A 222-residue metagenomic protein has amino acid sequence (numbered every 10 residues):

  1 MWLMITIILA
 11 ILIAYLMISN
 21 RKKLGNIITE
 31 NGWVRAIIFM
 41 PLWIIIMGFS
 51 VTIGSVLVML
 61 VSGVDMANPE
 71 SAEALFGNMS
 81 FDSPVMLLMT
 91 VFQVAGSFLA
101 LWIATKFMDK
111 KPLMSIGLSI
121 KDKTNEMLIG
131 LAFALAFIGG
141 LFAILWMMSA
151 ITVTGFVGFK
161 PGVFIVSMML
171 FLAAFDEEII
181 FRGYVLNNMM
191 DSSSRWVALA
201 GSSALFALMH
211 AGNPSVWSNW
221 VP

Functional and structural regions predicted by a protein language model:
M1-P112: N-terminal, membrane-interfacial amphipathic/helix-forming hydrophobic leader that caps and precedes the first
I27-G32, L75-M79, I116-D122, T154-P161 (+1 more regions): Helix-boundary and loop/linker segments of multi-pass membrane transporters
A36-P41, L87-V91, M127-A132, V163-F164 (+2 more regions): Hydrophobic alpha-helical transmembrane segments
F107-K110, L141-T154: Transmembrane alpha-helix boundary signature
L131-I144, L170-F171, F175: Mid-bilayer segments of alpha-helical transmembrane spans in multi-pass integral membrane proteins that mediate
I138-L141, R195-A211, P222: Small-polar-interrupted transmembrane alpha-helices in polytopic inner-membrane proteins
G155-V166, S215-P222: Juxtamembrane helix-entry segments on the extracytoplasmic side of multipass membrane proteins
D176-G201, V216: Membrane-interface helix/loop boundary segments of multi-pass membrane proteins
